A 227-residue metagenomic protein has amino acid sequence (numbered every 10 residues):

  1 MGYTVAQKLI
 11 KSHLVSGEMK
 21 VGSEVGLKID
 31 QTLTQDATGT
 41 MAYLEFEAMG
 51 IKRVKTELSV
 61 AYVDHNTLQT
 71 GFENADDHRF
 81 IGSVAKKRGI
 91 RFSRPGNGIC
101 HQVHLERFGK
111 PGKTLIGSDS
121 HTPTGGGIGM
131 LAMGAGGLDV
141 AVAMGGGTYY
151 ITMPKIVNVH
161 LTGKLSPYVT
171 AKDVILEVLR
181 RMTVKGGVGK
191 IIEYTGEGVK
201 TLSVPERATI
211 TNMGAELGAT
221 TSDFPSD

Functional and structural regions predicted by a protein language model:
M1-D227: Fe-S-dependent hydro-lyases/dehydratases of central metabolism
